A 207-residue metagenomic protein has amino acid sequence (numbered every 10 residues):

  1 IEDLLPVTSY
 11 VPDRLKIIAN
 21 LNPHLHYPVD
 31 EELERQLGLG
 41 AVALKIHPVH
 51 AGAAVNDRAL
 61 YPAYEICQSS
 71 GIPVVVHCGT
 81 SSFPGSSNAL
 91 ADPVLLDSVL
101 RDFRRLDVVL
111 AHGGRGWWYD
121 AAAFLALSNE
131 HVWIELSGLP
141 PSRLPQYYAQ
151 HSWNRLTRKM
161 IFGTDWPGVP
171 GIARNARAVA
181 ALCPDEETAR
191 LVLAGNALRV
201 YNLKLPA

Functional and structural regions predicted by a protein language model:
I1-E2, P93, Y119, A173-A176: Short, surface-exposed alpha-helical segments at coil->helix boundaries
I1-P62, I66, S70, V132-W133 (+2 more regions): Mid-domain alpha/beta scaffold segments of enzyme catalytic cores
P6-Y10, R35, S98-V99, F124 (+3 more regions): A generic secondary-structure signal
L21-H24, V49-G52, S81-S82, G138-P140 (+1 more regions): Short histidine/acidic/glycine/proline-rich micro-motifs that form metal- and phosphate-coordinating active-site loops
E32-Q36, Q150-H151, K204-A207: Short, surface-exposed amphipathic charged segments that create phosphate/polyanion-binding patches used for binding
A41-A43, A53-I161: Catalytic pocket-lining loop regions of alpha/beta-barrel enzymes, especially the amidohydrolase/enolase/GH5 lineages
P48-A51, S137-L139, R158, T164 (+1 more regions): A generic structural motif
L156-I161, P170-A207: Mid-to-C-terminal alpha-helical segments outside catalytic/metal-binding sites
